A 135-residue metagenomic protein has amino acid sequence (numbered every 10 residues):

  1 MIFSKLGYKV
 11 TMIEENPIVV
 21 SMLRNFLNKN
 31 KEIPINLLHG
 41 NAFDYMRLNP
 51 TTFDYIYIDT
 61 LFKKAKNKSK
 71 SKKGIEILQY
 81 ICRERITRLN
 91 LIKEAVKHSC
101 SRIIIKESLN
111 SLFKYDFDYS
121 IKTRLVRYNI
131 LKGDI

Functional and structural regions predicted by a protein language model:
M1-Y8: Conserved SAM-binding loop of SAM-dependent methyltransferases across substrates and taxa, primarily the Class I
K9, I13-Y55: S-adenosyl-L-methionine
P17, D44, F62-K64, L109: Short, glycine/acidic-enriched loop or turn micro-motifs at the edges of active sites
V20, R47, A65-K66, L112-F113: Conserved protein kinase catalytic core
Y57-I58, I105: Redox-cofactor binding/interface segments in oxidoreductases and associated redox assembly factors
T60-L91: Mobile active-site "lid"/loop adjacent to the S-adenosyl-L-methionine
R88-G133: Conserved Class I SAM-dependent methyltransferase catalytic core
